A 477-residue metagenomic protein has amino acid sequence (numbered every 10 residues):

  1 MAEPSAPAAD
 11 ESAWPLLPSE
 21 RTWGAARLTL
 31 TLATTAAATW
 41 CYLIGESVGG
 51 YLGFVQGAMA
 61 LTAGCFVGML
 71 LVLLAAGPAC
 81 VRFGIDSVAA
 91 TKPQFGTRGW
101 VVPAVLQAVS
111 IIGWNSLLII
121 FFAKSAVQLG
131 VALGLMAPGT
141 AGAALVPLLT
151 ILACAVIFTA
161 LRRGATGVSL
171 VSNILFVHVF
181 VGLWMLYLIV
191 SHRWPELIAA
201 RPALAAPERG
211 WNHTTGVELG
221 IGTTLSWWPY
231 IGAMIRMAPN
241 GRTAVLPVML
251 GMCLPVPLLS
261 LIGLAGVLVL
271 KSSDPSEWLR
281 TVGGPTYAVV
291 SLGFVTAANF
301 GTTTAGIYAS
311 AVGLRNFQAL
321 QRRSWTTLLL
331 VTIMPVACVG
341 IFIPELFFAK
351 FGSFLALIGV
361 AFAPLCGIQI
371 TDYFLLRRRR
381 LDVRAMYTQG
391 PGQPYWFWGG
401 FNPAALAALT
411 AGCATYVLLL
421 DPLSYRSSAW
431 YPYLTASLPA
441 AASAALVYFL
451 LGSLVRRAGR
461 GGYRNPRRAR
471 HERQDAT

Functional and structural regions predicted by a protein language model:
M1-A58, Y187, P207-V217, R236-G241 (+1 more regions): Membrane-interface "cap" regions at the ends of multi-pass membrane proteins
A25-C41, Y187-W194, A203-G266, P285-T304 (+1 more regions): Hydrophobic, membrane-embedded alpha-helices of multi-pass small-molecule transporters
S47-G77, G99-V105, M252-C253, P439: Extracellular loop-to-transmembrane helix junctions
G49-Y51, P78, Q94, V102 (+7 more regions): Membrane-water interface regions at transmembrane-helix termini and the short interhelical loops of multi-pass membrane
L61-F95, A104-I120, V447-G459: Juxtamembrane transmembrane-helix boundary signature
A104, L133-R163, V177-Y187, N212-W228 (+4 more regions): Transmembrane alpha-helical segments of multi-pass small-molecule transport proteins
I119, A123-V127, A132, H178-L204 (+5 more regions): Hydrophobic alpha-helical segments and their helix-loop junctions in multi-pass secondary transporters
C366-V447, Y463-R468: C-terminal membrane-solvent junction of multi-pass transporters and transport-like membrane proteins
